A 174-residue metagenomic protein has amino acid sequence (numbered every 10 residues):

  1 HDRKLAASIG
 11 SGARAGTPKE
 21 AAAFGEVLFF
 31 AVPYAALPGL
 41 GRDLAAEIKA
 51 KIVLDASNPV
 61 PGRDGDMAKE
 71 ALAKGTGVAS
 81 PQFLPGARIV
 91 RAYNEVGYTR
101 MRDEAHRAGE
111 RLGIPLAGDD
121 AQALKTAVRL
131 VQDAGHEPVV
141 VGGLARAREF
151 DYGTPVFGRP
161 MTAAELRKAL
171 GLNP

Functional and structural regions predicted by a protein language model:
H1-V27, V32-E47: Conserved N-terminal Rossmann-fold NAD(P) cofactor-binding segment
L5-G12, E47, R63, F83 (+1 more regions): Change "in soluble alpha/beta enzymes" to "in soluble alpha/beta proteins
I9-R14, I48, A71-L72, H106-E110 (+1 more regions): Short, hinge-like loop/turn segments at secondary-structure boundaries
A15, R88-N94, V139-G143: General beta-strand structural signal in soluble alpha/beta enzymes
P33-A36, E95-G97, D120-A121: Short beta->alpha connector loops
L40-A45, G65-D66, D103, V128-R129: Short amphipathic alpha-helical segments
K49-I52, S57-H106: Rossmann-fold NAD(P)-binding glycine/threonine-rich loop
E110-P174: Active-site-lining helix/loop region of Rossmann-like oxidoreductase modules
